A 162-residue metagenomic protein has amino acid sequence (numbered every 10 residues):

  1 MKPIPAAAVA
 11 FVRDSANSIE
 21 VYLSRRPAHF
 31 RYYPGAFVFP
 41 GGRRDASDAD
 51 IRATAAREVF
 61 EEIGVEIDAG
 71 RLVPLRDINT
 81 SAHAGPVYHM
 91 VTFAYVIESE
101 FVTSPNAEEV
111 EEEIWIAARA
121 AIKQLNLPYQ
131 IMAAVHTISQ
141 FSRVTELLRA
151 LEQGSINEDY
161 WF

Functional and structural regions predicted by a protein language model:
M1-D45: N-terminal strand-loop-strand
H29-F30, R43-Q130, V144-Y160: Unchanged
I138-V144: Active-site-adjacent alpha-helix immediately C-terminal to a catalytic or transition-state-stabilizing loop
